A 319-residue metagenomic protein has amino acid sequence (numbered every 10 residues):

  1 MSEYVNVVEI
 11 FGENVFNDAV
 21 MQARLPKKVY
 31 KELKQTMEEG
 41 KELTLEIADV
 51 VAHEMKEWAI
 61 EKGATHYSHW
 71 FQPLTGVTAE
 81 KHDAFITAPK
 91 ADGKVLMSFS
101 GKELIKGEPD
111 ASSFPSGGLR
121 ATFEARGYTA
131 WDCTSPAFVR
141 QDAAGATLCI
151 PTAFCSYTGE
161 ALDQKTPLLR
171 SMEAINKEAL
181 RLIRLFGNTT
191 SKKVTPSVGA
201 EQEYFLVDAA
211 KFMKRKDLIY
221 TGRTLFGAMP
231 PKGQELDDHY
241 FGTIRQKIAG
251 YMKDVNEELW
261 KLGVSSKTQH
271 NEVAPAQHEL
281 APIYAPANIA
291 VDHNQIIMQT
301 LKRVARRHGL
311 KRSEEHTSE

Functional and structural regions predicted by a protein language model:
E3-V15, A19-S100, I105-E124: Histidine/acidic residue-rich metal-binding segments in metalloenzymes
A19, W70-L74, A88, G117 (+5 more regions): Generic signature of intrinsically disordered, low-complexity segments enriched in small/polar residues
R126-E314, S318: Glycine-rich, acidic/polar active-site loops that bind/position phosphate-bearing ligands
